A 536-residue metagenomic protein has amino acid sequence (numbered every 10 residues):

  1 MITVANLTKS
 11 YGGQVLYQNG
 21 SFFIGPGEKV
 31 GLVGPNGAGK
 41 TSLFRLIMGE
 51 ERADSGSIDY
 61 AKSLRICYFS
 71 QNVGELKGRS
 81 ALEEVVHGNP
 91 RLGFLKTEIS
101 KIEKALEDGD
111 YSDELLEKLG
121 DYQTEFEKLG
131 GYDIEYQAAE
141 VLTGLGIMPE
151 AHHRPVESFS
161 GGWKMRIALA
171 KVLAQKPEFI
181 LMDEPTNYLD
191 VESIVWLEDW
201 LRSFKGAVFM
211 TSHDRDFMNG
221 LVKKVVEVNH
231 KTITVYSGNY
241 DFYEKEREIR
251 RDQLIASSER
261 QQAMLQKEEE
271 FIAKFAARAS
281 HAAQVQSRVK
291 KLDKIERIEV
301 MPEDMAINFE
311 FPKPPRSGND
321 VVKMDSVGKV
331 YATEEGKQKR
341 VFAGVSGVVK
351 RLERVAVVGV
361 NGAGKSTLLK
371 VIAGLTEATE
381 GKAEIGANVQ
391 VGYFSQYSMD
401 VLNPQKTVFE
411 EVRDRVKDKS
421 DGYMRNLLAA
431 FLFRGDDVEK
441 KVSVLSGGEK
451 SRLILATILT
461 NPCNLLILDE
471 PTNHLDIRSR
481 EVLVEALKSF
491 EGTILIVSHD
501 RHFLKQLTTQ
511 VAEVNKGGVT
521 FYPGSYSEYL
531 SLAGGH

Functional and structural regions predicted by a protein language model:
M1-S258, M305, P314-H536: ABC ATP-binding cassette signature C-motif
E157, F275-R278, P312: Conserved short loop/turn motifs at secondary-structure junctions
E246-P302: Intracellular alpha-helical coupling/juxtamembrane segments of multi-pass membrane proteins
